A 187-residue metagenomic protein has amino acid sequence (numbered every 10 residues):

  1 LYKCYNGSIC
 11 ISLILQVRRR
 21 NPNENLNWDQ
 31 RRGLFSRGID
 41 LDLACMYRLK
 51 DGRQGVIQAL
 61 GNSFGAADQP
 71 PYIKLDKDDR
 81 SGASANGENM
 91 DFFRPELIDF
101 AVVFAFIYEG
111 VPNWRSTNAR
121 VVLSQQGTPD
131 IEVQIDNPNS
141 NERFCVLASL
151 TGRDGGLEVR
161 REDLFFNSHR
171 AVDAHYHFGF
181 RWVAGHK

Functional and structural regions predicted by a protein language model:
L1-K187: Intrinsic-disorder/low-complexity signal
